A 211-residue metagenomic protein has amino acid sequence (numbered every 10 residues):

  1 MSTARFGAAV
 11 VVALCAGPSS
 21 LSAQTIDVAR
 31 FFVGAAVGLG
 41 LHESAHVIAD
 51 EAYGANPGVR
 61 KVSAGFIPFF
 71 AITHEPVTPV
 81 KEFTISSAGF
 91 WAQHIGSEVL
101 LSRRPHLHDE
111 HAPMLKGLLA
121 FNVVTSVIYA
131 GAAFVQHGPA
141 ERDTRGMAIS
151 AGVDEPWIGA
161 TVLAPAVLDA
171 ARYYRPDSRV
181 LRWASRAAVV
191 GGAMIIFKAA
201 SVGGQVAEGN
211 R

Functional and structural regions predicted by a protein language model:
M1-T3: N-terminal secretory signal peptides that target proteins for export/translocation
R5-S19: Bacterial N-terminal signal peptides
L21-R211: Hydrophobic alpha-helical membrane segments
